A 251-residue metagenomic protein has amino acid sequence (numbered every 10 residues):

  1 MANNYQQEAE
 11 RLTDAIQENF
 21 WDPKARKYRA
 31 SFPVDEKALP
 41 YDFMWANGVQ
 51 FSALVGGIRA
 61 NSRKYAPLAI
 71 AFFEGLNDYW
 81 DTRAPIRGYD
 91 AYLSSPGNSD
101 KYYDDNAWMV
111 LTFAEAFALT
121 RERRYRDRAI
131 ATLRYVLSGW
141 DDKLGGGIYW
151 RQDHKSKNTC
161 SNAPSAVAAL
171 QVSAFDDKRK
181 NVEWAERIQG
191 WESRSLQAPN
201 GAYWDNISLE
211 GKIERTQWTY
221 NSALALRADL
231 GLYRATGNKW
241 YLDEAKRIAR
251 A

Functional and structural regions predicted by a protein language model:
M1-A2, G48-K64, W108-R123, P164-K178 (+1 more regions): Well-ordered alpha-helical scaffold segments within catalytic/enzyme domains
M1-P96, L119, R123-G146, R187: Low-complexity, Ser/Thr/Pro/Gly-enriched N-terminal "stalk/linker" regions
K24-V55, Y89-M109, Y149-N162, W204-A223: Solvent-exposed loop and edge beta-strand segments that line ligand/cofactor-binding and catalytic clefts
A66, R126, V182, K239-L242: TPR-repeat structural position
R123-W191: Aromatic- and glycine-enriched pocket-lining scaffold segments that form the walls of small-molecule binding clefts
K180-E186, G190-S208, Q217: Catalytic cores of carbohydrate-active enzymes
L196-A202, I213, L232-A251: Non-catalytic carbohydrate-binding regions of carbohydrate-active enzymes
